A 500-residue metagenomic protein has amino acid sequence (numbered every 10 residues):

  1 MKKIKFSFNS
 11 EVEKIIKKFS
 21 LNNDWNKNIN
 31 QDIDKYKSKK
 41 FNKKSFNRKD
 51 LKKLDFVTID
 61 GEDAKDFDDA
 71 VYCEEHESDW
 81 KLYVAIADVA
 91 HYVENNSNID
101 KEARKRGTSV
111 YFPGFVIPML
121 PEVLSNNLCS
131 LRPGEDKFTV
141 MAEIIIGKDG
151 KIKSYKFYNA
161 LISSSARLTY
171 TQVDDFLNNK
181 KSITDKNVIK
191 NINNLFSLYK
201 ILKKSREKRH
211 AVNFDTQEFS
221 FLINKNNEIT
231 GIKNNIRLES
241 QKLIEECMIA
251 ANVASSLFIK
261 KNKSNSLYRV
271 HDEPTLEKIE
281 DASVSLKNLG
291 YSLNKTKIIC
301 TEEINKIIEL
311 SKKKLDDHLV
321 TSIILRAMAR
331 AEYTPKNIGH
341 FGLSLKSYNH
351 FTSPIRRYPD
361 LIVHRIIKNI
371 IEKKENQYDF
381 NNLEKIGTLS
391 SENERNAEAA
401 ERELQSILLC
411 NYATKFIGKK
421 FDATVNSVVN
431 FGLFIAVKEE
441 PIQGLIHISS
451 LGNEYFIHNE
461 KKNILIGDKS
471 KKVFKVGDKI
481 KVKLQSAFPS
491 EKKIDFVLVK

Functional and structural regions predicted by a protein language model:
M1-G452, K462, G477, K483-K500: Electropositive polyanion-binding surfaces
S449-F456, K469: Classical nucleotidyltransferase
H458-D468: Short, structured beta-strand/loop micro-motifs enriched in basic residues and often containing a Trp
K469-K471, K475: C-terminal structured domains
